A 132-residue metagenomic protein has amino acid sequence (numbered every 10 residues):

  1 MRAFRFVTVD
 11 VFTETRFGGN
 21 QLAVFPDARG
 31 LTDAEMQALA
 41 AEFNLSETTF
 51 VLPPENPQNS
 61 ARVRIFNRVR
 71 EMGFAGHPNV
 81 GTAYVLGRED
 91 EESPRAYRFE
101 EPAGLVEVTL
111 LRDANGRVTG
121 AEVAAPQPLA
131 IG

Functional and structural regions predicted by a protein language model:
M1-G18: N-terminal, positively charged, Ser/Thr/Ala/Gly-biased leader segments that form transit/presequence-like amphipathic
R5, N20-Q21, E47, N59-A61 (+2 more regions): A generic structural signal for short beta-strands and their flanking turns/coil linkers
F17-F25: Generic N-terminal amphipathic, Lys/Arg-enriched alpha-helix
V24-D27, V51-L52, L111: Short beta-strand-to-turn element immediately C-terminal to the catalytic PLP-Schiff-base lysine in fold type I
V24-F25, T32, L39-N44: N-terminal beta-alpha supersecondary unit
G30-M36, F74, G132: Short, conserved charged micro-motifs
Q37-M72: Anion-binding (especially nucleotide phosphate/pyrophosphate-binding) glycine-rich loop and adjoining beta-alpha core
N59-S60, F66-G132: Acidic, low-complexity central loop/insert segments
